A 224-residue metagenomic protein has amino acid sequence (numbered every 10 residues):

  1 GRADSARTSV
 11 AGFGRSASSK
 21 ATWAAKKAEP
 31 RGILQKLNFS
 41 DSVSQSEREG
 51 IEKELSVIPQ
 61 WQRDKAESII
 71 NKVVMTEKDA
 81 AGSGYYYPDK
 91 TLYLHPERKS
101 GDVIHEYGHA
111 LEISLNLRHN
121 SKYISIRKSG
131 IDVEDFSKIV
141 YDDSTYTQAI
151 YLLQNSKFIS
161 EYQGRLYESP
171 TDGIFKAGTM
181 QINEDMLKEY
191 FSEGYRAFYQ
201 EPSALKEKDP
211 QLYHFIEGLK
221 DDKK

Functional and structural regions predicted by a protein language model:
G1-F13, S192: Non-Sec secretion/translocation targeting segments of pathogen effectors
R15, K20-V57, W61-K224: Active-site-flanking segments in enzyme catalytic domains
